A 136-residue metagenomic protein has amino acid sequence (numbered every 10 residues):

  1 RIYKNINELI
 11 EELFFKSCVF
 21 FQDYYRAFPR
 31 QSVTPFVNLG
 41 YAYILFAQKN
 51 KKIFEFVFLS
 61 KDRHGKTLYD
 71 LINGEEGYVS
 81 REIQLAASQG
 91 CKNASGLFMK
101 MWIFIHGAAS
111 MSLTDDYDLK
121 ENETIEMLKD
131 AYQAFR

Functional and structural regions predicted by a protein language model:
R1-R26, Y41: An amphipathic alpha-helix adjacent to DNA-recognition modules
K4-E8, R30, Q48, S88: Residues in soluble alpha-helical coiled-coils and helical-bundle/repeat scaffolds
I10-F14, C18, G40, Y69-E76 (+2 more regions): Amphipathic, non-transmembrane alpha-helical scaffold segments
E12, Y25-K52, M101: Hydrophobic alpha-helical connector segments
L13, F21, Y25, A47 (+2 more regions): Hydrophobic recognition helices of helix-based DNA-binding modules
A27, V57-G65: Short linear capping/connector segments at secondary-structure termini
F56-L59, I103-K120, A134-R136: Amphipathic C-terminal alpha-helical segment
H64-Q89, S95-M99, E126-A134: Amphipathic alpha-helical packing segments from all-alpha helical-bundle domains
